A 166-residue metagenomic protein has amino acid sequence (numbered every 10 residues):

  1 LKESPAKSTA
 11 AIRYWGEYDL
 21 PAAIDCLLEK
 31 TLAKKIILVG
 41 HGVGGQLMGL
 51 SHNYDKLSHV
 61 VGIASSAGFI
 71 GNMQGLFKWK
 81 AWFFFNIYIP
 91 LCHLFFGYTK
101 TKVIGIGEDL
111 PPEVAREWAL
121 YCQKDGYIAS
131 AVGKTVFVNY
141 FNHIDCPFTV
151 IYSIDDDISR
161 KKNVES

Functional and structural regions predicted by a protein language model:
L1-P5: Conserved alpha/beta-hydrolase
T9-K30: Alpha/beta-hydrolase active-site loop
V39, V43-G126: Alpha/beta-hydrolase-fold enzymes
Y54-K56, Y140-D145: Short, conserved loop/helix-junction motifs that constitute active-site signature segments in enzyme catalytic cores
Y121-Y140: Active-site nucleophile elbow and catalytic-triad environment of alpha/beta-hydrolase enzymes
I144, V150-Y152: Short beta-strand/loop motif that positions the catalytic acidic residue of the alpha/beta-hydrolase fold
C146, S159-S166: Short alpha-helix in the alpha/beta-hydrolase fold that links the catalytic acid
I154-D156: Acidic beta-to-alpha connecting loop that harbors the catalytic carboxylate
